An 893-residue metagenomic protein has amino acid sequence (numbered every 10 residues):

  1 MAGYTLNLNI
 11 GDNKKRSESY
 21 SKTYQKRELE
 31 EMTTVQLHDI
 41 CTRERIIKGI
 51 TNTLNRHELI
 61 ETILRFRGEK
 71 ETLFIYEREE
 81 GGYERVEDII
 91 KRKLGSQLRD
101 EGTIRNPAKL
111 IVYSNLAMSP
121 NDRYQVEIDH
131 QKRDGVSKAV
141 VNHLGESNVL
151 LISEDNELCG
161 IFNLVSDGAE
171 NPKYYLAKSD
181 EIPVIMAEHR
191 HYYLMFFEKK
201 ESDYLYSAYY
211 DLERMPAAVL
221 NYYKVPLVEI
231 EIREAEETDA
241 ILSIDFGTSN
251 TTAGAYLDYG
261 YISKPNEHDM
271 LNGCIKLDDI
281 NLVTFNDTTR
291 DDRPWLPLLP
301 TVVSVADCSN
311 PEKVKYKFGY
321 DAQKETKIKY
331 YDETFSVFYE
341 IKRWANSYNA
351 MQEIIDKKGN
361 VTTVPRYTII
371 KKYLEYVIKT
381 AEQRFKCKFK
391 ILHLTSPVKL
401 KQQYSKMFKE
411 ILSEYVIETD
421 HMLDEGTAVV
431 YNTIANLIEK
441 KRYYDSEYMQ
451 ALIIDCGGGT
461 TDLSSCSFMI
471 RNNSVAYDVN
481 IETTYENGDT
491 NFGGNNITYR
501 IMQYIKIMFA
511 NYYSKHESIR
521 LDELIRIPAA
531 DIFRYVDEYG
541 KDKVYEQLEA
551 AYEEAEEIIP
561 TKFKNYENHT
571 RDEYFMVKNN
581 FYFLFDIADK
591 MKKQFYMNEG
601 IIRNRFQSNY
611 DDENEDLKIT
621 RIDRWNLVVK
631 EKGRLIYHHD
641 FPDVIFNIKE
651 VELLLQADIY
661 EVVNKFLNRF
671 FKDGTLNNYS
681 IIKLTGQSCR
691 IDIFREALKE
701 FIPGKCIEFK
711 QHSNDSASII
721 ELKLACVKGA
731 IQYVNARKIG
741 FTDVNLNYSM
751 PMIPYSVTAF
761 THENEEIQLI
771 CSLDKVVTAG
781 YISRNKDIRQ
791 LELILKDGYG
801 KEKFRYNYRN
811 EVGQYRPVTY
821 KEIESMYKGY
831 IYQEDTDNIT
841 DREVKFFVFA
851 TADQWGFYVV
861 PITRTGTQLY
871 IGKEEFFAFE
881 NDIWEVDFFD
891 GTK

Functional and structural regions predicted by a protein language model:
A2-E77: Basic helix-extension-helix modules of the SAP/HeH family
E77-S202, I275-L392, S396, K406 (+6 more regions): Phosphate-binding loop and its immediate beta->loop->alpha context in nucleotide/phosphate-handling enzymes
I90, L94-E234, I619-R624, I645-E650 (+2 more regions): Acidic low-complexity intrinsically disordered segments
R214-T238, H421-I454, A725-D743: Conserved phosphate-binding catalytic cores of ATP/NTP-utilizing and phosphoryl-transfer enzymes
E231-K264, E333-S336, K342-R343, I438-E482 (+1 more regions): Gly/Thr-rich phosphate-binding beta-strand-loop-beta motif of the actin/hexokinase/Hsp70
Y259-L298, E447, S474-N487, K710-D715: Flexible phosphate/Mg2+-sensing switch loops adjacent to catalytic phosphate-binding sites
I370, T498-Q503, I507, E546-V744: Helical "lid/coupling" subdomains associated with nucleotide-phosphate turnover
A381-K388, V398, Y404, F408-Y448: Hydrophobic, small-residue-rich alpha-helical packing segments that form membrane-like cores
